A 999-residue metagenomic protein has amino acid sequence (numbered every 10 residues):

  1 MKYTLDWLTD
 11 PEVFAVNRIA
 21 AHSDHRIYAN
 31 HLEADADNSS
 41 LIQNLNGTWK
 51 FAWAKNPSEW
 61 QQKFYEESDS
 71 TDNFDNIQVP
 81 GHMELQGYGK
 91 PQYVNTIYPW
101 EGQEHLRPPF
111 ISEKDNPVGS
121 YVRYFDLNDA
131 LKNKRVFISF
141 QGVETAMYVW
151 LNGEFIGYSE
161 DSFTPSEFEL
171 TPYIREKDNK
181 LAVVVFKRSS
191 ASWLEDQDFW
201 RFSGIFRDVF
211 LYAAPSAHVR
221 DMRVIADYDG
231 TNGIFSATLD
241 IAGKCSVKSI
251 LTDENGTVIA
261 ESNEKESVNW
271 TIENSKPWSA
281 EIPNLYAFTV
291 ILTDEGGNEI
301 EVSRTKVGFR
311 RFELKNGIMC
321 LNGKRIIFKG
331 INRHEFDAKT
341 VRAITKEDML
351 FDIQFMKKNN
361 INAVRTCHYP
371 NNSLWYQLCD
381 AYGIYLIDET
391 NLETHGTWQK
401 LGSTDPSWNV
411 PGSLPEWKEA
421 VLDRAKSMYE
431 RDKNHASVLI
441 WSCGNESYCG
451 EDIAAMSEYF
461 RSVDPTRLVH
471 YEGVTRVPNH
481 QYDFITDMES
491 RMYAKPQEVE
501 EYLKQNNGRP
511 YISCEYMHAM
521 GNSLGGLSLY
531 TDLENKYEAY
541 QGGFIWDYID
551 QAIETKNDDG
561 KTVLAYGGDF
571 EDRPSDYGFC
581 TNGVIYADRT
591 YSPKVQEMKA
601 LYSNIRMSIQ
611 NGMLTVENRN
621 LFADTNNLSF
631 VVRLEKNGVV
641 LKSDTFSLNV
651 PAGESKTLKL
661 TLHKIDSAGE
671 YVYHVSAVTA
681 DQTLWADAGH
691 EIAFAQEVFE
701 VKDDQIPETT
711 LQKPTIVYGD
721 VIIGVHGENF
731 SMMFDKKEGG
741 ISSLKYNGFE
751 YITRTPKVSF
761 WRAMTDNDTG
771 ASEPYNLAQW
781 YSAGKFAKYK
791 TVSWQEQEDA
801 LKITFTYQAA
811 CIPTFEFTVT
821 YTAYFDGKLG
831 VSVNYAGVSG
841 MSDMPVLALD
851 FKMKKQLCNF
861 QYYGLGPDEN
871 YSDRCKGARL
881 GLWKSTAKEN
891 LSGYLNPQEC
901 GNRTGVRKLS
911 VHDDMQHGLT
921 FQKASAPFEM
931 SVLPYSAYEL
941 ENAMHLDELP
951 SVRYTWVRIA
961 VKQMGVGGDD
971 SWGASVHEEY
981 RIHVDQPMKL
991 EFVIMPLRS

Functional and structural regions predicted by a protein language model:
M1-D37, W193, E299-M613, N620-N626 (+2 more regions): Extended substrate-binding grooves/exosites of carbohydrate-active enzymes
M1-E101, V184, T531, E538 (+2 more regions): Accessory carbohydrate-binding/adhesion or oligomerization-edge regions at the termini of glycan-active proteins
M1-Y3, W7-T9, V13-A15, D35-A36 (+14 more regions): Accessory beta-strand-rich segments of carbohydrate-active enzymes
K2-A36, I156-G157, K180-A213, A280-F288 (+4 more regions): Glycine/proline-rich low-complexity spacer/linker segments in large multi-domain proteins
L85-Q86, Q92-V94, G142, K187 (+3 more regions): Beta-strand/loop-rich accessory regions of lumenal/periplasmic or secreted enzymes, predominantly carbohydrate-active
V149-L151, G233-S262, F288, M613-F646 (+2 more regions): Beta-strand-rich binding/interaction modules
I174-D178, D240-K315, D666-S667, Y671-Q712: Extended acidic/polar, glycine-enriched regions that form or flank non-catalytic beta-rich accessory modules
E195-H218, Q551, G560-T615, R619-V639 (+5 more regions): Catalytic cores of secreted or luminal carbohydrate-active enzymes
